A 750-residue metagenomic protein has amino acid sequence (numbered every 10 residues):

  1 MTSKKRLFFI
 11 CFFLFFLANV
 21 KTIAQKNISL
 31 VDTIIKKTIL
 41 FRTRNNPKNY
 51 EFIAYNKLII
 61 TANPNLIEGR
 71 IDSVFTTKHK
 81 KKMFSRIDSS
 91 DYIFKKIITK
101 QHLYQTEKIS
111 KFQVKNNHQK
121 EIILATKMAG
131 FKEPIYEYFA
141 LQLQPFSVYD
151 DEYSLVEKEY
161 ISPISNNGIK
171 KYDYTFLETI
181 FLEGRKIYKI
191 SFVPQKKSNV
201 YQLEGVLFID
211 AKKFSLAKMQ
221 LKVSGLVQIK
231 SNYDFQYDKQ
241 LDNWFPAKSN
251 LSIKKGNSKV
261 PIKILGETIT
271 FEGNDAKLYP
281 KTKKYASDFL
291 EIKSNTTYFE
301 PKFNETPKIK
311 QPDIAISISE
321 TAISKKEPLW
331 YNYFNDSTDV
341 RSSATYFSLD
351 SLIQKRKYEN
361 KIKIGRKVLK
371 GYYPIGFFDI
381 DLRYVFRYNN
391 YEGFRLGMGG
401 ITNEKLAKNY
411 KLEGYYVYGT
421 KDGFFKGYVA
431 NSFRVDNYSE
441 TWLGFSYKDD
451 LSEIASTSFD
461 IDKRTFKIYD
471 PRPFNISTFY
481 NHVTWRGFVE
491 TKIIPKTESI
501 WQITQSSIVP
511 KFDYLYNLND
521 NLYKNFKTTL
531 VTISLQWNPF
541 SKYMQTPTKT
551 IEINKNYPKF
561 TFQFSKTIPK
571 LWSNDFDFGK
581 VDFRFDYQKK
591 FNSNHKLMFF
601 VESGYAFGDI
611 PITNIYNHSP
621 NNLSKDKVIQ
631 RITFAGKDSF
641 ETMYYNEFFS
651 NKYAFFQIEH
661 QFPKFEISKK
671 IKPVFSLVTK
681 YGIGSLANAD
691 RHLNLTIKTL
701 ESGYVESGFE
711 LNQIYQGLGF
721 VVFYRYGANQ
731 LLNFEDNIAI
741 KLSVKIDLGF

Functional and structural regions predicted by a protein language model:
M1-F9: Bacterial N-terminal signal peptides that target proteins for export
C11-L14, K158-Y160, T297, F303-F750: Exposed, low-structure sequence patches enriched in small/polar residues
V20-A24: Boundary at the C-terminal end of the N-terminal hydrophobic targeting segment
Q25-I187, P194-Q202, F271-R387, I476 (+9 more regions): Structured extracytoplasmic
V31-D32, V200-E204, G225-Y233, D288-S294 (+2 more regions): Amphipathic hydrophobic-ligand
N49, E183-S191, S215-Q220, D242-K248 (+2 more regions): Short, hydrophobic/aromatic-rich segments at coil-to-beta transitions
K57-I60, Q195, S224-L226, S252-S258 (+4 more regions): Hydrophobic lipid-interacting interfaces of membrane-associated proteins
G205-L207, A211, S231-D242: Extended lipid/amphipathic-ligand handling interfaces
